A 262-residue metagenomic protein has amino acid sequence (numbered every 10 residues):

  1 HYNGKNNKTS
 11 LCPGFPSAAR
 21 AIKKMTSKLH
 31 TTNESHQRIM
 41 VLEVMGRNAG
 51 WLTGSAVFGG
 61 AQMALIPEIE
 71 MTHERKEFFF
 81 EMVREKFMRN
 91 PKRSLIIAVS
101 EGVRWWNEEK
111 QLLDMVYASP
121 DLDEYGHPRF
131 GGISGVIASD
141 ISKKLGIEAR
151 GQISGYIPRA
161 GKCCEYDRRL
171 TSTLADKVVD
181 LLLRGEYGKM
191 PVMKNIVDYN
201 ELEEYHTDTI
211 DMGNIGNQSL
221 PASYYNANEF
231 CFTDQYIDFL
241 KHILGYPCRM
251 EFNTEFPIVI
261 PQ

Functional and structural regions predicted by a protein language model:
H1, G59-G60, V103, S154-Y156: Short connector loops/turns at beta-strand edges and beta->alpha or beta->beta junctions
H1-Y2, G46-R47, E70, Y156-P158 (+1 more regions): Acidic, glycine-rich active-site loops and adjacent beta-strand->loop/helix elements that engage anionic groups
G4-S17, G161-R168: Short beta-strand elements at the ligand-binding edges of bilobed clamshell
T9, T26, T31-T32, T53 (+5 more regions): Residue-identity detector for threonine
L11-E148: Accessory alpha-helical/coil subdomains and C-terminal extensions that flank or cap enzyme catalytic cores
Y125-Q262: C-terminal non-catalytic interaction/assembly regions of soluble proteins
